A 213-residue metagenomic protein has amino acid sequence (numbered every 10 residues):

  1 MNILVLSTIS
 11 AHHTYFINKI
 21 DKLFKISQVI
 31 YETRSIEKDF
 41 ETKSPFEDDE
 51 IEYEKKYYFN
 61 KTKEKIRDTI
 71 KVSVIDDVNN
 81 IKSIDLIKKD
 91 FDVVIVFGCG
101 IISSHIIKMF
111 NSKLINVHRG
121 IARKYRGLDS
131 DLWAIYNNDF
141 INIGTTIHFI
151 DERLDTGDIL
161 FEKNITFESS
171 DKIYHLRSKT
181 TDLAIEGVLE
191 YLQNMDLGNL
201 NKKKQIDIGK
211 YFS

Functional and structural regions predicted by a protein language model:
M1-S213: One-carbon transfer enzymes
